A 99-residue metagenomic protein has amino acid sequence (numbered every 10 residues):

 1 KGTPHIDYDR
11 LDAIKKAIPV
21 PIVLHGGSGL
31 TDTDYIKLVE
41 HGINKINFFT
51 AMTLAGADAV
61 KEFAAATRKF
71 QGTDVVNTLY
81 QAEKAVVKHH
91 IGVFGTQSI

Functional and structural regions predicted by a protein language model:
T3-L24: Alpha-helix-loop-beta-strand connector modules within alpha/beta enzyme cores
D9-K15, V39-N47: Short, electropositive alpha-helical surface patch
H25-G29, F49-A51: Active-site beta-loop-alpha junctions enriched in small/polar residues
G27-I43: Catalytic cores of alpha/beta
T31-D34, L54-A59, F63: Short active-site-adjacent structural elements
H41-A59: Glycine-rich phosphate-binding active-site loops on the catalytic face of alpha/beta enzymes
E62-I99: Extended, intrinsically disordered, low-complexity segments
